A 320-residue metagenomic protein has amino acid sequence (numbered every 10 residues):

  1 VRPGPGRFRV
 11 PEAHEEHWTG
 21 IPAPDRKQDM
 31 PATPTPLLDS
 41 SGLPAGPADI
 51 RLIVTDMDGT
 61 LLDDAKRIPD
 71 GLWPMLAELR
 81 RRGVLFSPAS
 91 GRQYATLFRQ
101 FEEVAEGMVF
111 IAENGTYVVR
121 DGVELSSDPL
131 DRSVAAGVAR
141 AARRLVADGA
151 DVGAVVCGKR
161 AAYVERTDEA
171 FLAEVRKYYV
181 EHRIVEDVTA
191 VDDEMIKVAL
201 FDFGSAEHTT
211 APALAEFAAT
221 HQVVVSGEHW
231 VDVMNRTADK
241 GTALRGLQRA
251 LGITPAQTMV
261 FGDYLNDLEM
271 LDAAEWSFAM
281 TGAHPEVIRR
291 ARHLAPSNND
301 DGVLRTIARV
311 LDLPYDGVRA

Functional and structural regions predicted by a protein language model:
G6-M57, R249, I253: Non-catalytic pre-domain segments flanking phosphatase-related domains
S40-E78, R82: N-terminal glycine-/serine-/threonine-rich phosphate-binding loop
L43-L52, I68-P69, V233-A320: Mg2+-dependent phosphoryl-transfer enzymes with acidic/Ser/Thr/Gly-rich catalytic loops
P69-F171: Active-site phosphate-binding/coordination module
L72, L97-F101, T210, L214 (+3 more regions): Hydrophobic packing residues within well-ordered alpha-helices of enzyme cores
E103-E106, E113-N114, F217-A219, A273-A274 (+1 more regions): Short, structured coil segments at secondary-structure junctions
G107-E113, D128, V223, S277-T281 (+1 more regions): Short hydrophobic/aromatic-enriched beta-strand-loop microsegments
A141, D148-F261, L265-A273: Conserved acidic, metal-coordinating active-site core of Asp-based, Mg2+-dependent phosphoryl-transfer enzymes
